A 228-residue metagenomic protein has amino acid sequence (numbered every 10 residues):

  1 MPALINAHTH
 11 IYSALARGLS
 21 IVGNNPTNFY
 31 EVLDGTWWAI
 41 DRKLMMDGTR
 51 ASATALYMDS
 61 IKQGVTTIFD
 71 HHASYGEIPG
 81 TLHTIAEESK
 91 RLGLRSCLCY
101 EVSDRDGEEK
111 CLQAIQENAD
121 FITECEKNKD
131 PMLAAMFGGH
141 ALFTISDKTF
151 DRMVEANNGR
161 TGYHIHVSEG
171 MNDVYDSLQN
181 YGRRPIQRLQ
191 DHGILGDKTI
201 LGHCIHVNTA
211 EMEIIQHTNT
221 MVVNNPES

Functional and structural regions predicted by a protein language model:
M1-S20: Di-metal (Zn2+ and/or Mg2+/Mn2+) metal-binding site signature of metallo-dependent hydrolases with the MBL/beta-CASP
L4, T66, G162: Hydrophobic "anchor" residues on beta-strands that sit immediately upstream of conserved functional sites
L15-T49, R105-G107, M171-K198, T218-M221: Active-site gating loops and adjacent loop-to-helix segments of metal-dependent hydrolytic enzymes
R17-H71, G76-L94, I115-N128: Alpha-helical scaffold segments that flank or form the walls of functional sites
I68-F69, Y163, V222: Hydrophobic residues within beta-strands of alpha/beta enzymes
H72-I205: Metal-coordinating catalytic core of metallo-dependent amide/deamination hydrolases
I194-S228: Active-site-adjacent C-terminal substructures of enzyme catalytic domains
